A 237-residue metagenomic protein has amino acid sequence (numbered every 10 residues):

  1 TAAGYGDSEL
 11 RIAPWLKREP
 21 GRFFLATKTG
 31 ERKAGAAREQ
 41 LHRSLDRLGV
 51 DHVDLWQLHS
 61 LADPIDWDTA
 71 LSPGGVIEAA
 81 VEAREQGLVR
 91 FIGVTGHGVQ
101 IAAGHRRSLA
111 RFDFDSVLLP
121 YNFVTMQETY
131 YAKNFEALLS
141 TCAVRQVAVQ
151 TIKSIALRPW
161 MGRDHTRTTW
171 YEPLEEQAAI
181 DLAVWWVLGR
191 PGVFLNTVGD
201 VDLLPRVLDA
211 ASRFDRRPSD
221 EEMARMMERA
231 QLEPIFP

Functional and structural regions predicted by a protein language model:
T1-F23, A79: N-terminal binding-site loop/beta-alpha segment at the start of enzyme catalytic domains that lines or forms
I12, T27, V149-T151: Hydrophobic residues in well-ordered beta-strands that form the structural core
A13-G21, H42-D51, E82-R84, R107-D113 (+1 more regions): Acidic (Asp/Glu)-rich catalytic clusters
P20-F23, D51-L55, R90-F91: Short acidic capping loops at alpha-helix termini that bridge into adjacent secondary structure
R22-K33, L55-H59, L119-F123: A short, structured active-site edge motif that brings together acidic residues
R32-H42: Glycine-rich anion/phosphate-binding loops
L45-D68: Active-site groove signature of glycoside hydrolases
L61-P237: Beta/alpha (TIM)-barrel catalytic core signal, keyed to glycine-rich beta->alpha loops juxtaposed to Asp/Glu that bind
